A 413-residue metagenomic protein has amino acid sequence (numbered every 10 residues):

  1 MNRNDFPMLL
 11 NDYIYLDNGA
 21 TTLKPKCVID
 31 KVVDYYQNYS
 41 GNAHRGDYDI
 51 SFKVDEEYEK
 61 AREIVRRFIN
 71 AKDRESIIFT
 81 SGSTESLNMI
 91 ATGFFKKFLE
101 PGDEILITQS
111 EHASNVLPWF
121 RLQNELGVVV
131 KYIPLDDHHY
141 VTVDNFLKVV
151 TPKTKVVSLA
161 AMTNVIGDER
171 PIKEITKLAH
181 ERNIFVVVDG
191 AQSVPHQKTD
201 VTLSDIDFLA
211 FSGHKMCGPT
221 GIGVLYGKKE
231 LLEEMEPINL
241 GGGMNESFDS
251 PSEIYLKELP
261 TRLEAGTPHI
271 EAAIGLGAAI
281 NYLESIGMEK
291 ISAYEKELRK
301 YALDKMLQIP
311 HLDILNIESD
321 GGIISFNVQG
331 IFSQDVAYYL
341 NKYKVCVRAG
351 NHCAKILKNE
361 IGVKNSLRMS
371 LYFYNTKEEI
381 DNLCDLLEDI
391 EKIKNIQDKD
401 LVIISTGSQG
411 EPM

Functional and structural regions predicted by a protein language model:
M1-M413: Pyridoxal 5′-phosphate
